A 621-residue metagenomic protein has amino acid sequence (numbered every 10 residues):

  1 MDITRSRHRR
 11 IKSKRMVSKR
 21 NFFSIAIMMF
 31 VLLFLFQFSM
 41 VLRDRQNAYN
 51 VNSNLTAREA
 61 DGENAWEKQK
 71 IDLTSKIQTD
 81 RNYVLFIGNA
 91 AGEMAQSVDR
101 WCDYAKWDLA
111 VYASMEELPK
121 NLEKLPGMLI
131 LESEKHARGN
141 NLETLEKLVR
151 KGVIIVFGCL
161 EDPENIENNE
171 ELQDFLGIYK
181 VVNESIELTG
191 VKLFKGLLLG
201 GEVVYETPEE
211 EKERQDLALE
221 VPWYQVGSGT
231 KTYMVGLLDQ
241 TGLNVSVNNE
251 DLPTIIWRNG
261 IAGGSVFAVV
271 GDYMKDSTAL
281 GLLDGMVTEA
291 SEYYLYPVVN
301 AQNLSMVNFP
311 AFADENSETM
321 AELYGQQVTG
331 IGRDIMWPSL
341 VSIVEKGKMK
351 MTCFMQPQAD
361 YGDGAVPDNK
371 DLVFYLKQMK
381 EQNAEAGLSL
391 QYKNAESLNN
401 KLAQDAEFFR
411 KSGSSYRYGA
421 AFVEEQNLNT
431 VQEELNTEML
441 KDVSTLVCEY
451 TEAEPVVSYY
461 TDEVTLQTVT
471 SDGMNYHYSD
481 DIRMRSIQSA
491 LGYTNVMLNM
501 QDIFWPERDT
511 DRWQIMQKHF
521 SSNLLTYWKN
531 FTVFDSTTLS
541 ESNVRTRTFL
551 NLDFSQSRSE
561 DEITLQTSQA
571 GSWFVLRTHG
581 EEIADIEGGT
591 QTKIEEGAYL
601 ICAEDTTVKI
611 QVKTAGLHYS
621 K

Functional and structural regions predicted by a protein language model:
Y83-G88, K151, F157-V181, P310-D314 (+4 more regions): Metal-dependent polysaccharide deacetylase catalytic core of the NodB/CE4 family, i.e., the active-site-bearing domain
I87-P163: Helical hinge/lid and interdomain linker segments adjacent to catalytic or ligand-binding clefts that mediate domain
L125-P126, R214-A301, Y493: A glycine-centered loop/beta-turn motif at secondary-structure junctions
H136-N141, E595-K621: C-terminal beta-strand-rich structural cap/linker in extracellular carbohydrate-active enzymes
H136-P208: A glycine-rich, often tryptophan-bearing local segment used as a flexible ligand/cofactor-contacting loop or short
G271, Y293-Y294, N300-P310, V344 (+3 more regions): Catalytic grooves of carbohydrate-active enzymes
G271-Q378: Active-site beta->alpha N-cap acidic-glycine motif
F534-H579: Surface beta-strand/loop "capping" patches
